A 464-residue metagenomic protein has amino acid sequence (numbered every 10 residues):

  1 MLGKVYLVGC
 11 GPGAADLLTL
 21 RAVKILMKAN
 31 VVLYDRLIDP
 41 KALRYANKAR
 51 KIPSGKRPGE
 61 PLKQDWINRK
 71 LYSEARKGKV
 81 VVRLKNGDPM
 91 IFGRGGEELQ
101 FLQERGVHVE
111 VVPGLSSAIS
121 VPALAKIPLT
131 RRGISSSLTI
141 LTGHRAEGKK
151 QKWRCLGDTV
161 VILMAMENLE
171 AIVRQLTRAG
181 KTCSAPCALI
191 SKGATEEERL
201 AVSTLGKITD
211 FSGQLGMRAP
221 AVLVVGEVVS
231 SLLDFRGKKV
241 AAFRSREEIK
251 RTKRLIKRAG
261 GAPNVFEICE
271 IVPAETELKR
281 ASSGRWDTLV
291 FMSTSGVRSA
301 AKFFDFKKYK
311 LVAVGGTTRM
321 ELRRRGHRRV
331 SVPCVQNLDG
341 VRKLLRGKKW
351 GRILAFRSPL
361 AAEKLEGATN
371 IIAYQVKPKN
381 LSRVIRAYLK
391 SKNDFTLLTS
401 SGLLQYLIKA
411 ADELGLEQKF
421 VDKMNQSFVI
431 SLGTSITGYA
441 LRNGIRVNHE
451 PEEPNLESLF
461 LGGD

Functional and structural regions predicted by a protein language model:
M1-V112, A221, F291-A300: Class I S-adenosyl-L-methionine
M1-V5, K28-A29, N47-A49, R76-V81 (+12 more regions): Short coil/turn connectors at secondary-structure junctions
L2-L7, W66, R76-V81, R94 (+2 more regions): A contiguous loop/helix-start segment that scaffolds small-molecule binding in enzyme catalytic cores
P12-G13, A49, K63-N68, Y72-A75 (+3 more regions): Signature of uroporphyrinogen-III synthase
L33-D35, V82-N86, V109-G114, R131-G133 (+5 more regions): General beta-strand structural signal in soluble alpha/beta enzymes
R50-K63, R131-T139, V160-I162, G261-P263 (+1 more regions): Acidic/glycine-enriched edge-of-secondary-structure segments
N68-A123, D158-R174, A185, G351-N370 (+3 more regions): A glycine-rich beta-strand to alpha-helix segment that forms a phosphate/ribose-binding loop at ligand/cofactor sites
D88-M90, G95-G157, A201, S331-Q336: Class I SAM-dependent methyltransferase SAM-binding "motif I" and its flanking Rossmann-like core
